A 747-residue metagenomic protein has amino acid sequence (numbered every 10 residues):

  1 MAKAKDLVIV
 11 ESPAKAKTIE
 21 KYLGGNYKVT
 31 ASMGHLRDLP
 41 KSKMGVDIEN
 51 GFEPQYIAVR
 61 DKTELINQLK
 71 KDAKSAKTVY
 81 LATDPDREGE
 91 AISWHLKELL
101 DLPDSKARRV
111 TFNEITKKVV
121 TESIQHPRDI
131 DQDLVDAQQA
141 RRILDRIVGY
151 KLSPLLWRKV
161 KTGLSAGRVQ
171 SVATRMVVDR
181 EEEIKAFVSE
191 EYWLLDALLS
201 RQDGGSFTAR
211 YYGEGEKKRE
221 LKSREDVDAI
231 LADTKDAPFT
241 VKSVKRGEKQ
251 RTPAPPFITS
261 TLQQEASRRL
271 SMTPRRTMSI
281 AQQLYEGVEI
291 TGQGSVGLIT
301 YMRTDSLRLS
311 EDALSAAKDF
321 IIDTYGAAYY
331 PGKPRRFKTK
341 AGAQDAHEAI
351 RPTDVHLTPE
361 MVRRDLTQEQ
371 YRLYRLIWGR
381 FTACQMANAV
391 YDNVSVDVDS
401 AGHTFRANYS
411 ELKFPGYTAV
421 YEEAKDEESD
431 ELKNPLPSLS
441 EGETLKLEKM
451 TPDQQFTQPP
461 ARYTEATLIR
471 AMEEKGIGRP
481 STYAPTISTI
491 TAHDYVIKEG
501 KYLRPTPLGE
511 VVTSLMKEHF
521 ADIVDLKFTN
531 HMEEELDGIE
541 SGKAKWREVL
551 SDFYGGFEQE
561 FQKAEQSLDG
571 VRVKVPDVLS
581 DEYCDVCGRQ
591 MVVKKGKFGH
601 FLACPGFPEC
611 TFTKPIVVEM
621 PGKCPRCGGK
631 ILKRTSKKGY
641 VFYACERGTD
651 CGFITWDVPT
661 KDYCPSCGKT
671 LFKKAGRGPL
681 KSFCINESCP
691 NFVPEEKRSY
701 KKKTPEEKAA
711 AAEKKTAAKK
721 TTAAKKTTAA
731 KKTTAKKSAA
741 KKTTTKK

Functional and structural regions predicted by a protein language model:
M1-R142, K151, Y212-G213, D228 (+3 more regions): Intrinsically disordered, low-complexity regulatory segments
A2-D6, T18, G25-Y27, S153 (+6 more regions): Basic, low-complexity terminal or inter-domain segments flanking catalytic cores
T18-Y22, Q68, A91-L99, V119-H126 (+9 more regions): Alpha-helical scaffold elements adjacent to nucleotide-binding pockets in ATP/GTP-utilizing enzyme cores
I115, V119-A197, G247: C-terminal or mid-to-C-terminal helical accessory/interaction module adjacent to the motor/catalytic core
A140-L152, V169, L199-R201, K249-T261 (+6 more regions): Core structural elements
T174, L195, L199-Q202, S267 (+4 more regions): Conserved catalytic breakage-reunion loop centered on the nucleophilic residue
K218-P255, E443: Metal- or metallocofactor-binding catalytic centers and their adjacent structured scaffolds across diverse enzyme
T261-T273, I469-R479: Short helix-coil junctions and helix-kink-helix linkers
